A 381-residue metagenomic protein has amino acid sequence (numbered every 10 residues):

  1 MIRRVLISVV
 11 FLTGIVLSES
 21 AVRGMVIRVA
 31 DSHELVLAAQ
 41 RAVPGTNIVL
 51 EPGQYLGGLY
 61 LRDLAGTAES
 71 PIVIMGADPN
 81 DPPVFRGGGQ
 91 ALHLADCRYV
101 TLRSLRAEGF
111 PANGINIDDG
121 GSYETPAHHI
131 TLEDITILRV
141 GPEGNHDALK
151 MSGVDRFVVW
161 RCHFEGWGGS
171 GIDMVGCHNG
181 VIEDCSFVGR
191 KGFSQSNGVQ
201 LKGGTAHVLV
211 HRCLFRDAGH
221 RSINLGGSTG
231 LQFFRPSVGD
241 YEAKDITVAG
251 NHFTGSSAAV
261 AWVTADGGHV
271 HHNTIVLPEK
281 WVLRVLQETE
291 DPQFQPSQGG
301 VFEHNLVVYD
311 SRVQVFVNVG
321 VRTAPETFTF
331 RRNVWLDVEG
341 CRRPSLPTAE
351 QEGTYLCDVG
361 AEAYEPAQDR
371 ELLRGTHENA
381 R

Functional and structural regions predicted by a protein language model:
M1-I7: Bacterial N-terminal signal peptides that target proteins for export
I7-V16: Bacterial N-terminal signal peptides
G24-Y60, L373-A380: Acidic Gly/Asp/Thr-rich repetitive segments characteristic of extracellular carbohydrate-active and adhesion proteins
M25, Q295-H304, Y309-R381: Acidic, glycine- and Ser/Thr-rich low-complexity intrinsically disordered tracts in extracellular/secreted proteins
R28-H33, V49-P52, G58, A65-I115 (+1 more regions): Right-handed parallel beta-helix/beta-spiral solenoid domain characteristic of secreted/periplasmic
Y55-Y60, R86-A91, A95-D96, F110-I117 (+10 more regions): Short glycine/acidic-rich loop motifs that flank beta-strands on beta-rich extracellular proteins
G66-V73, A77, H93-R103, D119-E133 (+7 more regions): Surface-exposed loop/turn motifs in large extracellular/passenger domains
